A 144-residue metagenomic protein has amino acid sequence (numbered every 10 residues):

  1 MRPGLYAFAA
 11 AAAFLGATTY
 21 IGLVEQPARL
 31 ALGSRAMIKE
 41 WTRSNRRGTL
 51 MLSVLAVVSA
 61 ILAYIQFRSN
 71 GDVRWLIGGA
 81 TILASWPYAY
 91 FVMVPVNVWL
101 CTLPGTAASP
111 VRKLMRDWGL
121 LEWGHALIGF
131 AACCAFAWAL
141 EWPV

Functional and structural regions predicted by a protein language model:
M1-A12, I65-L83: Interfacial segments of alpha-helical transmembrane regions
R2-P3, A7, A11-V58, C101-R116: Interfacial loop at the N-terminal end of multi-pass membrane proteins
L52-I65, H125-C134: Core segments of transmembrane alpha-helices that mediate helix-helix packing or line hydrophobic substrate/ligand
I77-G79, S85, A131-A132, A139: Small-residue hotspots
W86-F91: Mid-bilayer segments of alpha-helical transmembrane spans in multi-pass integral membrane proteins that mediate
G119-E122: Eukaryotic polytopic
A137-V144: Juxtamembrane boundary at the C-terminal end of a transmembrane helix
